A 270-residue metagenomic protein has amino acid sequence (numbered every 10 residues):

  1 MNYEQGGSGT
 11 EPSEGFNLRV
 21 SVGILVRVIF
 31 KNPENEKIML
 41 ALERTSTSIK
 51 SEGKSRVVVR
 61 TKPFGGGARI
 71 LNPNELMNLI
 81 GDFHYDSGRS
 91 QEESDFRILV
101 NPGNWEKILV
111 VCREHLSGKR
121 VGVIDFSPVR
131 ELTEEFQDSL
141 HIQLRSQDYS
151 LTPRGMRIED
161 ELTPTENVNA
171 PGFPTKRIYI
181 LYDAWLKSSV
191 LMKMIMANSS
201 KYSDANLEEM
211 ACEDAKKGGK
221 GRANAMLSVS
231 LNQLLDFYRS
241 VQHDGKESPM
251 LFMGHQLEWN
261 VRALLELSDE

Functional and structural regions predicted by a protein language model:
M1-E270: N-terminal leader/linker segments that precede catalytic domains of diphosphate-processing enzymes
